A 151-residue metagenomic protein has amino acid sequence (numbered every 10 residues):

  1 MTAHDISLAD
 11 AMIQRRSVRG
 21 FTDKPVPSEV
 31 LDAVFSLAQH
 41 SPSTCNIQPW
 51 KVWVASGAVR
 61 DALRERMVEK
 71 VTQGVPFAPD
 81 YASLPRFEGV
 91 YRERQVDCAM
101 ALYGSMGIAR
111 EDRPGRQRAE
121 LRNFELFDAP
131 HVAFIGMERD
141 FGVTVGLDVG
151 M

Functional and structural regions predicted by a protein language model:
M1-M151: Acidic, surface-exposed loops and disordered segments
